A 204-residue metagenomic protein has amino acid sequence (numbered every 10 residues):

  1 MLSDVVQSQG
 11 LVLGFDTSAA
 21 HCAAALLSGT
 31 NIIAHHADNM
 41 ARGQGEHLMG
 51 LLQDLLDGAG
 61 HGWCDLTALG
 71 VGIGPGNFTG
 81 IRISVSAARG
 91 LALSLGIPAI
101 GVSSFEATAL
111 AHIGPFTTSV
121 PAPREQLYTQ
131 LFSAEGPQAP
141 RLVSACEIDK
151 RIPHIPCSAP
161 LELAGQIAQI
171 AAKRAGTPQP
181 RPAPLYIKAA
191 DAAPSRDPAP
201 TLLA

Functional and structural regions predicted by a protein language model:
M1-I32, A41-E46, I100-A204: Oxyanion-binding and handling regions
M40-D57: N-terminal phosphate-binding loop and adjacent alpha-helix
L52, A88, F105: Generic structural marker for isolated residues within well-ordered, non-membrane alpha-helices of soluble domains
L52-A68: Phosphate/pyrophosphate-binding loops at sites that engage ATP/ADP/AMP, CoA/4′-phosphopantetheine, polyphosphate
D54, R89, L93, K173: Short, well-ordered alpha-helices that flank and scaffold nucleotide-derived cofactor binding pockets
A59-C64, A92-V102: Phosphate-handling active-site elements
A68-P98: DPxDG-like acidic metal-binding loop motif
